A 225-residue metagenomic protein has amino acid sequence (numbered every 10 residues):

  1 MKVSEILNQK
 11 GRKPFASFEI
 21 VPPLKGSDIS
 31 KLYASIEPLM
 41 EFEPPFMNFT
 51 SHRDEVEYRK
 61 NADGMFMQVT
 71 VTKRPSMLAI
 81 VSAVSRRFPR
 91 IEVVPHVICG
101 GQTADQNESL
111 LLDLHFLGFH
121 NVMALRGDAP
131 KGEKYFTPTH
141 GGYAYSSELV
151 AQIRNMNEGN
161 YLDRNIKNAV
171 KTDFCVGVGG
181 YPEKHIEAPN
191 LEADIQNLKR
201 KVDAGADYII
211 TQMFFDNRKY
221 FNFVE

Functional and structural regions predicted by a protein language model:
M1-F18, Y161-F174: N-terminal amphipathic alpha-helix/helix-capping segment at the start of soluble metabolic enzymes
K13-S17, P45-N48, R90-H96, H120-M123 (+2 more regions): Structural preference for beta-strand elements that scaffold enzyme active sites
F15-Y33, E92-D105, C175-A193: Active-site mouth loops of central-metabolism enzymes
E19, M47, L114, K201 (+1 more regions): Conserved, mostly hydrophobic/aromatic
P45-M77, G127-G141, A206-F223: Glycine-rich, proline-tolerant flexible connector loops at the mouths of alpha/beta enzymes
N61-P95, G141-V178, R218-E225: Alpha-helix-loop-beta-strand connector modules within alpha/beta enzyme cores
T103-Q152: Flexible, glycine-rich active-site loops centered on histidine and acidic residues that chelate a metal or position
N165-D203, D207: Active-site/ligand-binding-proximal alpha/beta "capping" segment
